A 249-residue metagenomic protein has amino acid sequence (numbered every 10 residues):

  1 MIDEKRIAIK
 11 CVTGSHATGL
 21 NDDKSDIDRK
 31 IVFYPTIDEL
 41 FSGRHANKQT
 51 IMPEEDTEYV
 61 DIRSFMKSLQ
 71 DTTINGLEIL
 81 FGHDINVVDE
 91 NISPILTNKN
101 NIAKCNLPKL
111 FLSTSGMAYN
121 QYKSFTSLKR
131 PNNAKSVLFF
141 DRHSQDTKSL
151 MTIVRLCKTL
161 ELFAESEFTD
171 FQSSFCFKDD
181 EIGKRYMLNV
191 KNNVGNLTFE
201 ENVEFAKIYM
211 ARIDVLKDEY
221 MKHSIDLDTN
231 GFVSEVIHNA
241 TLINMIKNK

Functional and structural regions predicted by a protein language model:
M1-H16: Helical scaffold of the NTase/Pol beta-like nucleotidyltransferase catalytic core
K5-A8, D22-K24, F232-A240, K247: Non-catalytic regulatory/linker segments of enzymes
T18-M52, I153: Catalytic metal-binding acidic patch
D28, M66, K148-L150: Extracellular structured ligand-interaction cores
T36, T72, F163: Phosphate/oxyanion-binding loops and surfaces in catalytic or ligand/nucleic-acid-binding neighborhoods
F41-P131: A basic- and aromatic-enriched beta-loop-alpha substructure that forms the phosphate/nucleotide- and DNA/RNA-contacting
S93-H238, K247: Conserved nucleotidyltransferase catalytic core and NTase-mimicking acidic/glycine-rich helix/loop elements in nucleic
